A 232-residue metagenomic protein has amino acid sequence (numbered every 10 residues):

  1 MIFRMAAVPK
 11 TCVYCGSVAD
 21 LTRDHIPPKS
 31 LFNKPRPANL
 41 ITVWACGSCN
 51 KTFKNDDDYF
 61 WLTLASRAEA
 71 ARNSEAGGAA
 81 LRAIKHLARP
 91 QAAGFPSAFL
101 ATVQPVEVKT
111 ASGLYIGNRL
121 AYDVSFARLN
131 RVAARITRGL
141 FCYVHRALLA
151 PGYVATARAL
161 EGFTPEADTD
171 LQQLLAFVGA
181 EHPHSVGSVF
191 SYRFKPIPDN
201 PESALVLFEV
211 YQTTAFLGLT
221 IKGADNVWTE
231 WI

Functional and structural regions predicted by a protein language model:
M1-Y14: N-terminal, Lys/Arg-enriched amphipathic/low-complexity engagement segments that precede the first folded domain
T11-T42, D58-Y59: Histidine-centered nuclease catalytic patch
T42-L64: Short Cys/His-centered divalent metal-binding micro-motifs
T42-W44, E75-K85: Hydrophobic scaffolds flanking metal-cofactor catalytic centers in soluble metalloenzymes
C49, R67-G78: A broadly used, surface-exposed interaction patch
T52-F60, A71, Y143, A147: Amphipathic alpha-helical interaction segments
R82-L120: Short flanking/linker segments adjacent to small metal-binding domains or redox-active Cys/His motifs
G113-I232: C-terminal, charged low-complexity interaction regions
